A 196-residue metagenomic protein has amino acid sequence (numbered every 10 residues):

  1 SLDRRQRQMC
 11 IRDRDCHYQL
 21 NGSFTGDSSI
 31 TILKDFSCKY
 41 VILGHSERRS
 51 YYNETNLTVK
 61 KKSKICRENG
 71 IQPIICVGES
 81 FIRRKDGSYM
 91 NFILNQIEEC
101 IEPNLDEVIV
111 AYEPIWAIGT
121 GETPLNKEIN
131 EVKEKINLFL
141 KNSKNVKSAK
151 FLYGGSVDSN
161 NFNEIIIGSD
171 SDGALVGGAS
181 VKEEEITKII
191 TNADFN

Functional and structural regions predicted by a protein language model:
S1-I11: Single conserved hydrophobic/aromatic residue that forms the stacking wall/gate of nucleotide- or nucleobase-binding
Q8, S37-V41, Q72, I167-A174 (+1 more regions): Glycine-enriched alpha-helix->loop->beta-strand junction motifs that scaffold or abut catalytic
R12-I65: Glycine/small-residue-rich loop that forms an oxyanion/phosphate-binding "nest" at active or ligand-binding sites
S28-S29, N160-N161, E185: Short acidic active-site motifs
I42-Y51, I75, E79, P114-W116 (+3 more regions): Glycine-rich phosphate-binding active-site loops on the catalytic face of alpha/beta enzymes
K62-R67, G168, S180-N196: C-terminal helical cap(s) of enzyme catalytic domains, especially alpha/beta-barrels
N69-N145: Active-site rim beta-loop-alpha module in soluble metabolic enzymes
L152-N161: Glycine-rich phosphate-binding loops at beta-strand->alpha-helix junctions
